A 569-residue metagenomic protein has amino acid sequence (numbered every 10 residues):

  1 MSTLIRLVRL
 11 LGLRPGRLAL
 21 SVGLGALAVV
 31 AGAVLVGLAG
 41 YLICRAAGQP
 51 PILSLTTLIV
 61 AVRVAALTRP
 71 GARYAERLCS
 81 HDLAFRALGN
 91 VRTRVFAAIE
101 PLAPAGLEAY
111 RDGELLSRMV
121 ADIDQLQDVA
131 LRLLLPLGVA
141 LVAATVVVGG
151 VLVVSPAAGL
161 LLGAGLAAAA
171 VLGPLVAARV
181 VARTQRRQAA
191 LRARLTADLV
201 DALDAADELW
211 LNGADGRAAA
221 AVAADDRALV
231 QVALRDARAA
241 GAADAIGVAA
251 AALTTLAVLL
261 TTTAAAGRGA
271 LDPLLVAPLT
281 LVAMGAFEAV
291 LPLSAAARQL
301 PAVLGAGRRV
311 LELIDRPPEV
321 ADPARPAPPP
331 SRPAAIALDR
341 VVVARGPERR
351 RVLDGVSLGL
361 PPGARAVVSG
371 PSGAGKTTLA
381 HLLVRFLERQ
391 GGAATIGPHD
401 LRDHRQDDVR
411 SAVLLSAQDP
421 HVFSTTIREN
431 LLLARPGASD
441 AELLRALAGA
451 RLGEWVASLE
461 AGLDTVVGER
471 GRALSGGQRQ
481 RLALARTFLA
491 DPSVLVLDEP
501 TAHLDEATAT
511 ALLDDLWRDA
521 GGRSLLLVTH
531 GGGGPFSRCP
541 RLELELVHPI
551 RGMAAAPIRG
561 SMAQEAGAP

Functional and structural regions predicted by a protein language model:
T3, V8-A72, A157, G269-P273: Transmembrane helix-loop-helix hairpins at lipid-water interfaces of multipass membrane proteins, especially the type-1
V8-G16, P104, E108, A121-A130 (+10 more regions): An intracellular "coupling" helix at the cytosolic face of ABC transporter transmembrane type-1 domains
L13, S21, G25-L27, L58 (+3 more regions): Transmembrane helices of ABC transporter permease
G40-V64, G150-A164, A239-R308: Helix-loop-helix
L78-T93, A97, L135-G138, L161-D207 (+5 more regions): Cytoplasmic coupling helices
V282-P347, E388-Q390, T395, A438-A446 (+1 more regions): ABC transporter TMD-NBD coupling linker
V384: Helix-to-loop junction immediately C-terminal to a conserved catalytic motif
R428-G468, D514: ABC ATPase nucleotide-binding domain helical subdomain, centered on the C-loop/LSGGQ "ABC signature"
